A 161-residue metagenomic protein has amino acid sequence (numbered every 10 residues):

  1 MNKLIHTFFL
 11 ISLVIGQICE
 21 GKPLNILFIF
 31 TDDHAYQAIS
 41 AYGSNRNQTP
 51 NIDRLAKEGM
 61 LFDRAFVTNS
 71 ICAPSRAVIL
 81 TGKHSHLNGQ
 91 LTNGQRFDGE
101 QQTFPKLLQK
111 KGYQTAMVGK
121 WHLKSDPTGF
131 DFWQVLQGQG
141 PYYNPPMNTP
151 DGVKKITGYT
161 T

Functional and structural regions predicted by a protein language model:
N2-L4, F8-F9, C19-T161: Formylglycine-dependent sulfatase
I11-I15: Repetitive helical segments and hydrophobic/amphipathic motifs
